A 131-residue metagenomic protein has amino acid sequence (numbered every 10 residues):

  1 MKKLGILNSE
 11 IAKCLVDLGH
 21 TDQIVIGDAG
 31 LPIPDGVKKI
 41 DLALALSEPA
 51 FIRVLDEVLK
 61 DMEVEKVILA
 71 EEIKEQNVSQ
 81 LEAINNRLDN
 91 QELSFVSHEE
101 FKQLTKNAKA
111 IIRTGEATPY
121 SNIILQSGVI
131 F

Functional and structural regions predicted by a protein language model:
M1-G36, D41: Long, hydrophobic N-terminal alpha-helical segment
G19-D22, G36-V37, E63-V64, K106-A108 (+1 more regions): Short coil/turn connectors at secondary-structure junctions
A29-I33, S47, I73-E75: Short active-site-proximal "capping" loops at secondary-structure junctions
V37-K66: A phosphate-binding glycine/aspartate-rich beta-alpha loop in the early core of alpha/beta enzymes
K39-D41, N90-F95, I111: Conserved beta-strand scaffold positions in the cores of enzyme catalytic domains, especially in NTP/NDP-utilizing
V58-F101: Mid-chain, well-packed structural core segment of small domains
H98-L104, A108-I112: RNase H-like (RuvC/DEDD) metal-dependent nuclease/polynucleotide-processing core
K109-F131: C-terminal edge-of-domain segments
